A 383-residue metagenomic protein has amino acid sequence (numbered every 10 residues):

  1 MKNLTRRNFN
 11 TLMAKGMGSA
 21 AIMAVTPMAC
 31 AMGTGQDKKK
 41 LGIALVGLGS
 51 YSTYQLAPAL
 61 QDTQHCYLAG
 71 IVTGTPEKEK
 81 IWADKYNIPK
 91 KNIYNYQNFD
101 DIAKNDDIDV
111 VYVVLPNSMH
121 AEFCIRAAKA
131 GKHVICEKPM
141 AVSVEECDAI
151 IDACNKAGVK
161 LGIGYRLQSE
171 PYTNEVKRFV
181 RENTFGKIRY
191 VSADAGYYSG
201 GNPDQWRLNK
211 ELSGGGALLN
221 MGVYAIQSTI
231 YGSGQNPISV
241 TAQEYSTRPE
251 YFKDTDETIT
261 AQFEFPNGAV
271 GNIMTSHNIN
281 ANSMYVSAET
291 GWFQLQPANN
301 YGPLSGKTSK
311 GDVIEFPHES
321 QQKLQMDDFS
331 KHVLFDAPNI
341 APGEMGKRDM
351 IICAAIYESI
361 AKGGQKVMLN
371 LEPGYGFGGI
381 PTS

Functional and structural regions predicted by a protein language model:
M1-A20: N-terminal secretory signal peptides and thylakoid transit peptides that target proteins across membranes
G16, D312-S383: C-terminal helical cap and adjacent loop that interface with cofactors, partners, or active-site loops
A24-D62: C-terminal segment of N-terminal export signals and the immediately downstream linker at the start of the mature
H65-Y86: NAD(P)-binding Rossmann-fold cofactor-contacting core
K91-A153, P381: Beta-loop-alpha module in the N-terminal Rossmann-like domain of NAD(P)-dependent dehydrogenases, especially those
A149-R166, R189: Rossmann-fold dehydrogenase core element
L167-F252, G363: Predominantly a Rossmann-like dinucleotide-binding segment in NAD(P)-dependent oxidoreductases
E250-D256, E264-D327, P342, I356 (+1 more regions): NAD(P)-dinucleotide binding in Rossmann-like oxidoreductases
